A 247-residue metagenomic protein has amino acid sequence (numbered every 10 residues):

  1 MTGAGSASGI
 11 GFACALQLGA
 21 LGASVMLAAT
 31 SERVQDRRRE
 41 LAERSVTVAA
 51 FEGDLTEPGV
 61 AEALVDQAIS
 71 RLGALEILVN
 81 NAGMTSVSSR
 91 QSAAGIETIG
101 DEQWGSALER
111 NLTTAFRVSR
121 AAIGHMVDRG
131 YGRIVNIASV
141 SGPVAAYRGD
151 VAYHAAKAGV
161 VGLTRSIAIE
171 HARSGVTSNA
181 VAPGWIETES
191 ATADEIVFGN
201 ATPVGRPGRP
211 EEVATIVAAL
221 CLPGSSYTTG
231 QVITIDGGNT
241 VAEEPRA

Functional and structural regions predicted by a protein language model:
M1-M26: Canonical Rossmann dinucleotide-binding motif of NAD(H)/NADP(H)-dependent dehydrogenases/reductases, specifically
A7, T85-S88, D101, V135-G159 (+1 more regions): Catalytic loop of short-chain dehydrogenase/reductase
G9, V144, T229-A247: Short C-terminal tail/terminal secondary-structure segment of NAD(P)H-dependent dehydrogenase/reductase domains
E52-L64, D101, E211: The beta1-alpha1 cofactor-binding region of Rossmann-like NAD(H)/NADP(H)-dependent oxidoreductases
S88-I96, G100-G105, F198: Substrate-binding pocket helix/loop in short-chain dehydrogenase/reductase
E97-F116, Y131, V135, Y153 (+2 more regions): Catalytic Tyr-X3-Lys loop
A172, T177, T228-G230: Short, small/polar-rich loop/turn modules that mediate ligand/substrate recognition or access, typified
T202-V213: A conserved structural motif in NAD(P)-dependent oxidoreductases
